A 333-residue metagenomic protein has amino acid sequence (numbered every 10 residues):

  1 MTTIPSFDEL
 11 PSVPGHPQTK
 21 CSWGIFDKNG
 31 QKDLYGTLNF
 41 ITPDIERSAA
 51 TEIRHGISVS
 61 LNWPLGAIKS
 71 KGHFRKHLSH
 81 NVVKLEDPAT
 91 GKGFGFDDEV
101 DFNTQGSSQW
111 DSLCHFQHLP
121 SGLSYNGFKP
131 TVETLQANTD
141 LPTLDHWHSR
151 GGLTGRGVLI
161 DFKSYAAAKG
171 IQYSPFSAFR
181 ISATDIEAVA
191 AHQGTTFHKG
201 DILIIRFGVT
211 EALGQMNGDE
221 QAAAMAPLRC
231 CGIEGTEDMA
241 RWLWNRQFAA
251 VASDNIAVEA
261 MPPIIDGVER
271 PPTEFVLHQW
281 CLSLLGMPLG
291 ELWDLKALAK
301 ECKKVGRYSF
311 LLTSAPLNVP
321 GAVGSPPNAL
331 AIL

Functional and structural regions predicted by a protein language model:
M1-L333: Active-/binding-site microenvironments in catalytic and ligand-binding cores
